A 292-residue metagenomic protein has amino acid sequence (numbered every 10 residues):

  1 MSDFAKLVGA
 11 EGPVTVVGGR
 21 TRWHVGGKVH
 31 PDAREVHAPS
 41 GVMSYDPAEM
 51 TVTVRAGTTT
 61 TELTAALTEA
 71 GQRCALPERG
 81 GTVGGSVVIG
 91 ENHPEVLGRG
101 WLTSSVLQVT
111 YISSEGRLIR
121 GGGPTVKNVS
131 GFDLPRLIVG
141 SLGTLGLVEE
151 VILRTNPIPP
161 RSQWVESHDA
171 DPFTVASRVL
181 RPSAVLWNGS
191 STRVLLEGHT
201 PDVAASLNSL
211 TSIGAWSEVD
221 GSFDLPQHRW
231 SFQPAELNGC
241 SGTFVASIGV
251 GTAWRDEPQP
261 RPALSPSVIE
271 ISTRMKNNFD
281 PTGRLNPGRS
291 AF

Functional and structural regions predicted by a protein language model:
M1-V16, V36-R79, E91-P124, P160-S167: N-terminal glycine-rich flavin-associated loop
M1-W23, R261-P266, S290: N-terminal accessory segments
V16, L76, S183-G189, F244-I248: Short beta-strand
V25-V29, G189, S209-F292: Conserved glycine-rich FAD pyrophosphate-binding loop
V29-H30, P47-A48, S113-R117, N188-S190 (+1 more regions): Short acidic-glycine loop/turn motifs at beta-strand connectors
V83-S183, S191-T192: FAD-binding subdomain of flavoenzyme oxidoreductases
H168-D171, L196-A204, Q233-L237, P258-P260: Helix N-cap motif at beta-to-alpha junctions
L195-N208, S212-S217: Terminal amphipathic helices with adjacent charged low-complexity linkers/tails
